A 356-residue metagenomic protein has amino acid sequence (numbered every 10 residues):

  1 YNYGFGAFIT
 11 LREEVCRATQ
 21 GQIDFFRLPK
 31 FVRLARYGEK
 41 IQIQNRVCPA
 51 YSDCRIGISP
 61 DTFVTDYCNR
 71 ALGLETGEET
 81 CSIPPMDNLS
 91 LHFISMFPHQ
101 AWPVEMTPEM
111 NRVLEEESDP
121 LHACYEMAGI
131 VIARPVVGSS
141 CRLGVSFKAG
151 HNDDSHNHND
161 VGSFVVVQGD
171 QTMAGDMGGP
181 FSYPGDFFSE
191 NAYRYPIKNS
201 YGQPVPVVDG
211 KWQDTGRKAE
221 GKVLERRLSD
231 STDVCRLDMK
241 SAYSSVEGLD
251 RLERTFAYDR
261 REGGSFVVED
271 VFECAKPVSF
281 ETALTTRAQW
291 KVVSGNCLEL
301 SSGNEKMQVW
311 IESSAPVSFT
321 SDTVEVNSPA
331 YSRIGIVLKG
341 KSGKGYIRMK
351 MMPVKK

Functional and structural regions predicted by a protein language model:
Y1-G6, G264-F266: Amphipathic alpha-helical protein-interaction segments enriched in hydrophobic
Y3-M173, L228-D230, K341-G343: Carbohydrate-active enzyme catalytic cores, enriched for enzymes that act on polyanionic acidic polysaccharides
S52-R55, E79-N88, F93, P180-K356: CBM-like, beta-strand-rich accessory domains located in the C-terminal region of large, secreted polysaccharide-active
A174-G179: Catalytic Cys-His active-site segments of thiol-dependent hydrolases/isopeptidases
